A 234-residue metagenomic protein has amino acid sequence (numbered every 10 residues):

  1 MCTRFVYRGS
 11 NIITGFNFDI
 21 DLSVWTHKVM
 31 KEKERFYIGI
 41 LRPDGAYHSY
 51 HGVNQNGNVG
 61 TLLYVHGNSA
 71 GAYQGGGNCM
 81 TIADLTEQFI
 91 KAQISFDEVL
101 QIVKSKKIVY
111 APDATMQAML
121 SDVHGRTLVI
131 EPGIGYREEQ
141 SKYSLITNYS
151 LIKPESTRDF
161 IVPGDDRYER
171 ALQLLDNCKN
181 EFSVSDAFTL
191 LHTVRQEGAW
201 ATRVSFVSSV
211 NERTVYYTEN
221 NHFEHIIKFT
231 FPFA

Functional and structural regions predicted by a protein language model:
M1-K91, M116, S121-A234: C-terminal, well-structured catalytic/ligand-binding subdomain of enzymes
Q88-A92, E98-Q101: Short N-terminal edge-element motif at the start of the domain
Q101-D113: Phosphate-interacting basic helix/loop segments used at nucleotide- and nucleic-acid interfaces
